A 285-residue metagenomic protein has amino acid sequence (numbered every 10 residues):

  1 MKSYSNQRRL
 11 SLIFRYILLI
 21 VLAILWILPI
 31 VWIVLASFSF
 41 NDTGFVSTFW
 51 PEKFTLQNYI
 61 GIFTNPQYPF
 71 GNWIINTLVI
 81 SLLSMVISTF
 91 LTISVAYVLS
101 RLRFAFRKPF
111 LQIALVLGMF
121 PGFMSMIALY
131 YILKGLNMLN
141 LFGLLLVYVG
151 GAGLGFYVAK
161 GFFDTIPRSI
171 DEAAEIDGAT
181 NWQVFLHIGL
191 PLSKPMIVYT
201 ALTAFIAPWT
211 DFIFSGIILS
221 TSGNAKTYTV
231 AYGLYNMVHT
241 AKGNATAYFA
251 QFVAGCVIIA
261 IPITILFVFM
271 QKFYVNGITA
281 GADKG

Functional and structural regions predicted by a protein language model:
M1-G285: A hydrophobic, multi-pass inner-membrane permease signature
